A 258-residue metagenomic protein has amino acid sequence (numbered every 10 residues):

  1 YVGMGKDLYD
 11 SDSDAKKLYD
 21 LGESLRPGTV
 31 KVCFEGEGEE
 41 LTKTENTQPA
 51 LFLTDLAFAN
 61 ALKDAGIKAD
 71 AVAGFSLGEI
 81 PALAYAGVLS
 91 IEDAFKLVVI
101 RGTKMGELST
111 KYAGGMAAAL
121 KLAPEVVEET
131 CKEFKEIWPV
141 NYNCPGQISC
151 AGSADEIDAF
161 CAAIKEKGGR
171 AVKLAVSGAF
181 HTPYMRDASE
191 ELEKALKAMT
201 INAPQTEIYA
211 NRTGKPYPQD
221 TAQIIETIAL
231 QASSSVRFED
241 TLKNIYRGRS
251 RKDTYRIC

Functional and structural regions predicted by a protein language model:
Y1-E129, L174, T254-I257: FabD-like malonyl-/acyl-CoA
G3-K6, D187, D240: Generic recognition of short, well-ordered alpha-helical segments
E23-V30, G36, A86-S235: Alpha/beta catalytic cores of group-transfer enzymes, especially the acyltransferase/condensing modules of polyketide
I67, G169, S250: Short phosphate-binding/catalytic loops that engage adenosine nucleotides
V236-N244: A short, well-structured juxtamembrane/interface segment
K243-Y246, R251-C258: Glycine-rich anion-binding loop/nest that anchors nucleotide
